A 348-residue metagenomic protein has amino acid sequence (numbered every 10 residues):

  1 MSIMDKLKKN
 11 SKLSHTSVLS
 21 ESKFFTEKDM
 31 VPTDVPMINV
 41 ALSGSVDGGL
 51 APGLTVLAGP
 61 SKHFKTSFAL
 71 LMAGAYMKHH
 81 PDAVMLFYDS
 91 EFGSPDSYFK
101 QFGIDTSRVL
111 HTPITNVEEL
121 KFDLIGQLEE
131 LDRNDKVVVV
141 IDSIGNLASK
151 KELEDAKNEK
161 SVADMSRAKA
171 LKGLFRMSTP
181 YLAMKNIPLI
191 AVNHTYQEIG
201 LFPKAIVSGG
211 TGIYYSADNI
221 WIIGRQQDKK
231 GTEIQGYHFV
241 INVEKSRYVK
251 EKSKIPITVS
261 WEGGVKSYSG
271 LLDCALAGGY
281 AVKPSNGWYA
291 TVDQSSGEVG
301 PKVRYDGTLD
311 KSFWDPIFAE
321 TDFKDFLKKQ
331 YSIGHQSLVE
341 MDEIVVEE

Functional and structural regions predicted by a protein language model:
M1-E21, V31, D228-E348: C-terminal regions of RecA-like/P-loop NTPase motor modules
S2-R108, G126: The Walker A/P-loop phosphate-binding site
D5, P36, V40, L71-G74 (+12 more regions): Solvent-exposed alpha-helical segments within well-ordered globular domains of core cellular machineries
S11, L42-S45, Y76, H80 (+10 more regions): Conserved NTP-handling cores and scaffolds of large molecular machines
G53-L57, V137-I141, I187-L189: Generic beta-sheet signal
T55-L57, L86-Y88, L110-T112, I190 (+2 more regions): Hydrophobic/aromatic beta-strand patches that form the interior of the parallel beta-sheet core in alpha/beta enzyme
P60, L71-M72, Y76-G173, M177 (+2 more regions): Conserved inter-motif catalytic segment of the P-loop NTP-binding fold
D164-G278: Phosphate-binding/switch region of NTP-binding enzymes
